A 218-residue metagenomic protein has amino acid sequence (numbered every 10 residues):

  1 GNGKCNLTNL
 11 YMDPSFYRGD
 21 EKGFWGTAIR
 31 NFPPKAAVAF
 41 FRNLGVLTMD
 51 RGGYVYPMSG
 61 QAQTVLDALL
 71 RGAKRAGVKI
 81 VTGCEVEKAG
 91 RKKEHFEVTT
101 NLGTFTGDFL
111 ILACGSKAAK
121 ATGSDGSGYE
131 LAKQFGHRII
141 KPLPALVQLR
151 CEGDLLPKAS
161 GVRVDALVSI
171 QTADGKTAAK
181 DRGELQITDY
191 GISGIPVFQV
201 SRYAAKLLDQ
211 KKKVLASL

Functional and structural regions predicted by a protein language model:
N2-R51: Glycine-rich active-site loop/strand segments that organize a redox cofactor
T8-P14, R138-K141, R150-L218: An anion/pyrophosphate-binding glycine-rich loop and adjacent beta-alpha core in soluble alpha-beta enzymes
F24-A28, V55-G60, C114-T122, S217: Flexible, glycine/proline-enriched loop segments at strand-loop-helix junctions that form or flank small-ligand binding
N31-F109: Feature captures the FAD/FMN-dependent oxidoreductase FAD-binding
P57, K88-R91, A118-T122, Q148-E152 (+1 more regions): Short, well-ordered, mixed-charge alpha-helical segments that flank or form enzyme active sites
V86-E87, T104-A121, A132-K133, E184-Y190: Short hydrophobic core segments
K120-I140: Glycine-rich beta-alpha-beta "Rossmann" dinucleotide-binding loop(s) and their flanking helix/strand
L143-A145: A gly/proline- and charged-residue-enriched helix-loop-helix capping module
